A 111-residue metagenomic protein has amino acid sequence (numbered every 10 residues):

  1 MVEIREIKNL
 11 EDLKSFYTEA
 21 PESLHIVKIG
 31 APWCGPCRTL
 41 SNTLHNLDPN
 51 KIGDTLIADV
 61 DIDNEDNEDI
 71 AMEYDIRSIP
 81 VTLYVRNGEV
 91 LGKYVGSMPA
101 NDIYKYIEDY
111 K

Functional and structural regions predicted by a protein language model:
M1-E3: N-proximal helix/coil linker or "cap" segments that precede and/or mark the start of modular domains
E6-K8, I29, S41, D48 (+1 more regions): Thiol-based oxidoreductase modules, predominantly thioredoxin-like and allied folds used for disulfide exchange
E6-L24, E68: A short beta-strand-turn-helix
S23, I29-W33, S78: Short pre-active-site segment immediately N-terminal to redox-active cysteine/selenocysteine motifs in thiol-based
L24, D54-I57, I79: Structural motif
C34-C37, T82: The canonical Cys-X-X-Cys-His
D69-I79: Structural alpha/beta surface segment adjacent to cysteine/selenocysteine redox centers across thiol/disulfide enzymes
S78, L83-K111: Non-catalytic, surface beta->alpha helical segment in thiol-disulfide oxidoreductase systems
